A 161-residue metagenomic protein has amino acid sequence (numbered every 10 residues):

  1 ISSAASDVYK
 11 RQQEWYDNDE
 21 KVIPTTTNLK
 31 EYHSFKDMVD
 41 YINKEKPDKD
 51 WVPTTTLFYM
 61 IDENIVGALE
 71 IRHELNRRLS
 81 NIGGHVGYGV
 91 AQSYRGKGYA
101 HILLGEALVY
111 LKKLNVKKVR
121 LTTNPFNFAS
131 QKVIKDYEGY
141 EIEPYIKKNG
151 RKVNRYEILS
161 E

Functional and structural regions predicted by a protein language model:
I1-A5, Y9: Single conserved hydrophobic/aromatic residue that forms the stacking wall/gate of nucleotide- or nucleobase-binding
K10-E31: Helix-loop element at the rim of GNAT/NAT acetyltransferase active sites that forms part of the acceptor-substrate
T27-N81: Acetyl-CoA-dependent GNAT
G87-V90, G96-V109, K132-D136: Conserved acetyl-CoA-binding loop-helix of GNAT-fold acetyltransferases
G98, N115, N127: Conserved G/P- and acidic residue-centered "switch" motifs that form tight phosphate/ATP-binding loops in soluble
K113-T122: Conserved GNAT acetyl-CoA-binding A-motif
L121-Q131: Conserved beta-strand-loop-alpha-helix junction that forms the acyl-donor binding cleft
T122, E138-R155: Conserved catalytic-core motifs of GNAT/GCN5-like acyltransferases
